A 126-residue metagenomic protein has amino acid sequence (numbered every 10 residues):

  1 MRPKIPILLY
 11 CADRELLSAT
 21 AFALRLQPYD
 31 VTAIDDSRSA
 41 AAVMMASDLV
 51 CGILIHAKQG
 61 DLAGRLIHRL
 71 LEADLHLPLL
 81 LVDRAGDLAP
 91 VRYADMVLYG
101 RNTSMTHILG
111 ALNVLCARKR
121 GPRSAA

Functional and structural regions predicted by a protein language model:
M1-K4, D74: Short, flexible coil/linker segments at domain boundaries that flank nucleotide/cofactor-interacting
P6, H76-L80: Proline-centered loop/turn at the N-terminus of a beta-strand
Y10-C11: Conserved acidic carboxylate
R14-A33: Two-component/phosphorelay signaling modules centered on CheY-like receiver
D35-G52: Acidic, metal-coordinating helix/loop segments flanking the phosphotransfer/catalytic sites of two-component signaling
S37, L54-A73, R84-D87: Conserved phosphotransfer microenvironments
M45-D48, L70-H76: Conserved phosphotransfer cores of two-component systems
L80-R123: Output/docking surface of receiver
